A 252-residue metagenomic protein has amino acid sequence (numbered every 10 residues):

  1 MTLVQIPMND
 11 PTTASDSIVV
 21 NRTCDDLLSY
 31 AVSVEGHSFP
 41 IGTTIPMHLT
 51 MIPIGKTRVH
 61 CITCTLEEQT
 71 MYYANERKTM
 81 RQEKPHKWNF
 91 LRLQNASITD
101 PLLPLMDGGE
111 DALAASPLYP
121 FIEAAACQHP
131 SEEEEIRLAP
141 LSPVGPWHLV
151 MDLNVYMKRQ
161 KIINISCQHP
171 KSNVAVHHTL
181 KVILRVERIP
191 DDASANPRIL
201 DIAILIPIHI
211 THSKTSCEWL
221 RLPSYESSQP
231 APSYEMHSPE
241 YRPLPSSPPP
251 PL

Functional and structural regions predicted by a protein language model:
T2-A31, C61, M71-L252: Intrinsically disordered, low-complexity Ser/Thr/Pro-enriched regulatory regions of arrestins/alpha-arrestins
V34-E35: Surface-exposed, proline-enriched loop/turn segments that connect beta strands in immunoglobulin-like
S38-H48: Contiguous beta-strand segments within globular domains
I52-K56: Short solvent-exposed strand-capping/beta-turn motif centered on an Asx-Ser/Thr pair
T63-E67: Beta-strand signatures of extracellular beta-sandwich domains
